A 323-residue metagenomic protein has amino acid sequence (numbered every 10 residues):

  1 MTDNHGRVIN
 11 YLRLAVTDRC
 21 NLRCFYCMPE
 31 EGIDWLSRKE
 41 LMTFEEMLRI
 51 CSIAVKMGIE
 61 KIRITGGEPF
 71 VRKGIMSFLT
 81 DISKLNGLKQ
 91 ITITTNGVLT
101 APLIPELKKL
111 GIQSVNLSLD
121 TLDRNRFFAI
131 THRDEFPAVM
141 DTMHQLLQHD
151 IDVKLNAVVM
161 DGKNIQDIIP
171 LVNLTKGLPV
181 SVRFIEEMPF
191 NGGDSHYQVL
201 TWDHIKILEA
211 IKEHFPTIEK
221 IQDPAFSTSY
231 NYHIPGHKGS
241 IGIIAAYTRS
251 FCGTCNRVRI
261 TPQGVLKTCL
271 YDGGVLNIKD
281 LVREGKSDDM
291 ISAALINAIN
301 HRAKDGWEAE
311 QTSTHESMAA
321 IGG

Functional and structural regions predicted by a protein language model:
M1-A15, R23-F25, K56, S229-I244 (+2 more regions): N-terminal [4Fe-4S]-dependent radical SAM core
N4-M42, L270: Canonical Radical SAM [4Fe-4S] cluster-binding loop centered on the CxxxCxxC motif and its immediate flanking residues
V16, C20, I64, I93 (+1 more regions): Conserved, mostly hydrophobic/aromatic
L22, R124-N125, S250, L276: Glycine-centered loop/turn positions within well-structured domains that cap or flank conserved ligand/cofactor-binding
G32-S37, D123-I130, N191-S195, N277-I278: A short acidic, helix-capping loop that chelates divalent metal ions and anchors anionic groups
L41-I64, E68-I185: Radical SAM/AdoMet-radical enzyme domain recognition
N156, R183-E187, Q222, I243-I244: Short, conserved beta-strand edge motifs with alternating hydrophobic and charged residues
N191-W307: Accessory C-terminal segments flanking Radical SAM cores
